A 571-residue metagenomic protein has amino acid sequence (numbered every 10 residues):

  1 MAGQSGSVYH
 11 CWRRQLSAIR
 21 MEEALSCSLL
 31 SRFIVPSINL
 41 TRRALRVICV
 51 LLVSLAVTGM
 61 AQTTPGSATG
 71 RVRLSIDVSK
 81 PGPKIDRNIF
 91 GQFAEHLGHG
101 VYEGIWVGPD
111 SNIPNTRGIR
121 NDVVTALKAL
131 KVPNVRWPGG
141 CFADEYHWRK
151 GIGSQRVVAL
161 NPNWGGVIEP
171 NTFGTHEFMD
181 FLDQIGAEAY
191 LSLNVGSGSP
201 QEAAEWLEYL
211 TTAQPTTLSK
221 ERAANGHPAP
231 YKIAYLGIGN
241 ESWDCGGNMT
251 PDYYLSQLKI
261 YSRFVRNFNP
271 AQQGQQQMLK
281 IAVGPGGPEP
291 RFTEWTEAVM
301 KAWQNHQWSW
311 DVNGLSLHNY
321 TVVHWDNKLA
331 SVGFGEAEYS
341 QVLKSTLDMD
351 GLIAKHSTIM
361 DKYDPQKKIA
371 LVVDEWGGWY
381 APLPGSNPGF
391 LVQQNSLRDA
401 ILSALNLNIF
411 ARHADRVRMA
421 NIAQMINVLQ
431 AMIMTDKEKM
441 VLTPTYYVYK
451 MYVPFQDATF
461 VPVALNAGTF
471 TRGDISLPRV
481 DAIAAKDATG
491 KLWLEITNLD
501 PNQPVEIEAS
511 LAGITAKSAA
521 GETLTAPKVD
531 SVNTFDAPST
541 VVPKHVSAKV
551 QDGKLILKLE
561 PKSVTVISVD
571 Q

Functional and structural regions predicted by a protein language model:
A2, A18, A24, T41-A44: Ala/Thr-enriched low-complexity intrinsically disordered regions
G3-G6, G59: Residue-identity detector for glycine
S5-S7, S17, S26-S31, S37 (+1 more regions): Serine residues within intrinsically disordered or low-complexity segments
F33-I48: Bacterial N-terminal signal peptides that target proteins for export
R46-T58: Bacterial N-terminal signal peptides
A61-G314, T346-Q571: Non-catalytic accessory regions flanking glycosidase/transglycosidase catalytic cores in CAZymes
T321-S340, S386: Active-site His/acidic residue clusters
